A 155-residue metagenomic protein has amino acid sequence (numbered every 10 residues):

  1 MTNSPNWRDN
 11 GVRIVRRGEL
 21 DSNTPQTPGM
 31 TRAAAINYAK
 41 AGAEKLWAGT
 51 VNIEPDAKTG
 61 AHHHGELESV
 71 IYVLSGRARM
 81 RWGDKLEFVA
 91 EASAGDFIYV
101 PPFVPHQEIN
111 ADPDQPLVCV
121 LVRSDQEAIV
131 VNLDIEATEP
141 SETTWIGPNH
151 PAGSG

Functional and structural regions predicted by a protein language model:
M1-K45, G60, V130-G155: A short, N-terminal "cap"/entry segment at the start of jelly-roll beta-barrel domains of the cupin/DSBH fold
K40-A41, E66, K85, P113-D114: Short strand-connecting beta-turns/loops that link adjacent beta-strands
K40-E44, E54-K58, S75-R79, A128: Short, charged/polar surface micro-motifs in flexible loops or helix N-caps
V51, V70, Y99, D114-V131: A short hydrophobic beta-strand segment most commonly corresponding to one strand of the jelly-roll/cupin
E54-D56, W82, A92-A111, V122-S124: Conserved metal-binding segment of the jelly-roll/cupin
K58, E66-A94: A short beta-strand-loop-beta hairpin characteristic of the jelly-roll/cupin
H62-H64, H106: Histidine-centered divalent metal-coordination motifs
